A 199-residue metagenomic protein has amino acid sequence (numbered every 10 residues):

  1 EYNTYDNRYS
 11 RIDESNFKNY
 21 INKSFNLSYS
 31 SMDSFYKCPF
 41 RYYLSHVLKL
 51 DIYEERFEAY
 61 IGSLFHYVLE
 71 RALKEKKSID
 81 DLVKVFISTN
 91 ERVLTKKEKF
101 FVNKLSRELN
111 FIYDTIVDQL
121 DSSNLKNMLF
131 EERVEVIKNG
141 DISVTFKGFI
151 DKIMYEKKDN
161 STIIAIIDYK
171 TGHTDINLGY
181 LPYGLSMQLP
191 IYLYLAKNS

Functional and structural regions predicted by a protein language model:
E1-D6, F100-K104, I191, S199: Short intrinsically disordered, low-complexity coil segments enriched in acidic
E1-R71: C-terminal, charged and often intrinsically disordered regions of DNA end-processing helicases and nucleases
S10, F25-S28, Y36-K37, E58-G62 (+4 more regions): Active-site-proximal structural scaffolding
Y36-V47, D80-K84, M154, N160-T171: Active-site-adjacent bridging/hinge elements
L48-K49, Y53, E70, K74 (+2 more regions): Short, well-ordered loop/turn and helix-capping segments at boundaries between secondary-structure elements and domains
L64-N139: A non-catalytic, helix-rich entry segment at domain boundaries
N127-K197: Non-catalytic protein-protein interaction segments used by genome-maintenance enzymes to assemble and couple activities
